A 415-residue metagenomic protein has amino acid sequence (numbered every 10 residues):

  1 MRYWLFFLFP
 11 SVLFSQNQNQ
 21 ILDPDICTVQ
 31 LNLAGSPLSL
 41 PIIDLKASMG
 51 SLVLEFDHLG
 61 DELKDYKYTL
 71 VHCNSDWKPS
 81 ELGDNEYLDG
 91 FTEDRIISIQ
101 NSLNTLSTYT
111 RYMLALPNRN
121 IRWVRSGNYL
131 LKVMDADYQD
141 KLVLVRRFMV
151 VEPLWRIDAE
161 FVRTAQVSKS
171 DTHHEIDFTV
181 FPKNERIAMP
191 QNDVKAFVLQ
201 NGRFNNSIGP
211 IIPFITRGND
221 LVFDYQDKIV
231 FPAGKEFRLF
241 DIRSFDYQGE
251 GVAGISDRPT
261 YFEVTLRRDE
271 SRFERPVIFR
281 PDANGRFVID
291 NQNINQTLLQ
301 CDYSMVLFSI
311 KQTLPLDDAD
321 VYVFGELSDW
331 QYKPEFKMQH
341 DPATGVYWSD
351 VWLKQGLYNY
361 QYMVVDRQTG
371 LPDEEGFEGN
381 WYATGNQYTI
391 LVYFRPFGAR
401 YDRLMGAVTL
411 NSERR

Functional and structural regions predicted by a protein language model:
M1-Q18: Bacterial Sec-dependent N-terminal signal peptides
I21, V150-H173, W381-M405: Low-complexity, Pro/Ser/Thr- and charge-rich linker/hinge segments at domain boundaries
D23, T28-H72, K169-V180, N293-F308: Contiguous beta-strand segments within globular domains
E62-G90, A188-I211, A319-D329: Extended low-complexity, serine/threonine- and proline-enriched intrinsically disordered segments
S75-W77, I121, D135-V143, R203 (+2 more regions): Short acidic/polar inter-strand loop motif in beta-rich domains
L88-Y112, F204-P213, L307-Q355, R367-F397: Aromatic-rich carbohydrate-binding modules that target alpha-glucans
L106-A136: Ligand-binding face of N-terminal immunoglobulin V-set domains in extracellular IgSF glycoproteins
L266-D317, L404-R415: Basic K/R-rich, polyanion-interacting modules in nucleoproteins and related proteins
